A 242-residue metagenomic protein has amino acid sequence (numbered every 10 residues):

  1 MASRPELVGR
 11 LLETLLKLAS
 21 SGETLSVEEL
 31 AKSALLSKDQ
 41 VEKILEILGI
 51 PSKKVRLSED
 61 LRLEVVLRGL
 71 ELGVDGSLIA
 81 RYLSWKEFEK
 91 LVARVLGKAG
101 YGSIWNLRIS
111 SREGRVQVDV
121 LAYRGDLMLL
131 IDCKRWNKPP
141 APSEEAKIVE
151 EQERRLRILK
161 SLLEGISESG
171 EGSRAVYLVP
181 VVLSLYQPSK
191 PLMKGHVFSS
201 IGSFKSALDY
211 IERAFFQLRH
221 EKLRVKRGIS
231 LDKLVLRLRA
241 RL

Functional and structural regions predicted by a protein language model:
M1-V118, A122-L242: Intrinsically disordered, low-complexity Ser/Thr/Pro/Gly-rich regulatory segments
